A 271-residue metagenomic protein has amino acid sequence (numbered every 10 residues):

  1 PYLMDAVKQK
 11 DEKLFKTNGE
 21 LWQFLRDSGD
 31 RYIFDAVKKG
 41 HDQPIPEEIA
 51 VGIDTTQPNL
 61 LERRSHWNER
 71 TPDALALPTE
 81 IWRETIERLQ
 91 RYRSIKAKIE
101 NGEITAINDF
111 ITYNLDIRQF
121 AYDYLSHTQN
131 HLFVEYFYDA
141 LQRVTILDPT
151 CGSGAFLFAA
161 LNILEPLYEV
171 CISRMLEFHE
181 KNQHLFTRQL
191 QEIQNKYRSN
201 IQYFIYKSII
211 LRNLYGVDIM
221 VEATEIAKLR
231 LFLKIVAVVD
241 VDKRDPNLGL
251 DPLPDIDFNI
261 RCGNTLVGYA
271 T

Functional and structural regions predicted by a protein language model:
P1-Q202, A223: Class I S-adenosyl-L-methionine
W22-F24, D242-P254: Short, surface-exposed recognition loops and adjoining beta-strand edges that mediate ligand/DNA contacts, enriched
D54, Y269-T271: Basic, amphipathic N-terminal segments
Y215-V217: Conserved SAM-binding motif I beta-strand of class I
M220: Conserved SAM/SAH-binding beta-strand->alpha-helix loop
A227: Conserved SAM-binding loop
